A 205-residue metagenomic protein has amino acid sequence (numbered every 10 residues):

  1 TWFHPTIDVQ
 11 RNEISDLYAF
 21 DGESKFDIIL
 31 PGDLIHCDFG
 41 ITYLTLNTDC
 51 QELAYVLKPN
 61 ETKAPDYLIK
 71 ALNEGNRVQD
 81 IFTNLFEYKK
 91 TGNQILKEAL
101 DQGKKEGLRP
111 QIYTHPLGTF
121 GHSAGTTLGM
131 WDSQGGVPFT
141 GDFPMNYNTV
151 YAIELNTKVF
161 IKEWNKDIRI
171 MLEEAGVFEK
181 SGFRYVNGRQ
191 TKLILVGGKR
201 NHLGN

Functional and structural regions predicted by a protein language model:
T1-N205: Active-site neighborhoods and metal-handling regions in enzymes and metal-associated proteins
